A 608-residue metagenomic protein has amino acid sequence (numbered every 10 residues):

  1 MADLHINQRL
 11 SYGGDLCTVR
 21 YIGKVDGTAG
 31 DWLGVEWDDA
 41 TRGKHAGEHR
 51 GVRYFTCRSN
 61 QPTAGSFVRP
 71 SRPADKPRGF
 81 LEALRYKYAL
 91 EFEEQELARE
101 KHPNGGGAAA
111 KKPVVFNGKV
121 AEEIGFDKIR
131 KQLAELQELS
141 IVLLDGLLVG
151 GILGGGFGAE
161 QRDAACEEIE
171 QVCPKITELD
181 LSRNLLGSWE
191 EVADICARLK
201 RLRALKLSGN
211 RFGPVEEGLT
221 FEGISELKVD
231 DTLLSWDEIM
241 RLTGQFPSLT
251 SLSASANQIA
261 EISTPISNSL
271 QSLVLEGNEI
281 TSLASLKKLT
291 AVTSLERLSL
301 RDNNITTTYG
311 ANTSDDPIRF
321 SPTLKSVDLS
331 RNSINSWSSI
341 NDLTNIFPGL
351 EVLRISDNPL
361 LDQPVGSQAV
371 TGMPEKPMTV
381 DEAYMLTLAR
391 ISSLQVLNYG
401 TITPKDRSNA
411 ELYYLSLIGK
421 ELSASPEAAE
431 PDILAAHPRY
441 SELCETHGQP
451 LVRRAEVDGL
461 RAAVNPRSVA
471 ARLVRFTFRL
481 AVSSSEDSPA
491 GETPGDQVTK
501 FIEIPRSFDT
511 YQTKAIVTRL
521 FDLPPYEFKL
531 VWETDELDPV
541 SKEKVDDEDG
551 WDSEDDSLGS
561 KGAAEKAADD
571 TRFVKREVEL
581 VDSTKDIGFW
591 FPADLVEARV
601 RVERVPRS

Functional and structural regions predicted by a protein language model:
A2-L16: Short coil-to-beta transition motif at edge beta-strands of beta-rich domains
R9-S11, G34, R475-T477: Residue-level detector of beta-strand face positions
S11, D26-A29, T493: Short, solvent-exposed loop/turn segments that connect beta-strands within catalytic domains and beta-strand-rich
G13, E36-D38, D145: Residue-level recognition of conserved beta-strand edge/terminus positions
D15-V25: Short beta-strand-centered aromatic/proline hotspots
C17, L33, R53, V474 (+1 more regions): A broad, low-specificity signal marking well-ordered, structured residues that form hydrophobic/aromatic
G23-N60: Basic/aromatic-rich interaction segments and small domains that mediate binding to polyanionic partners
G65-S66, P70-T281, S285-S608: Long, contiguous C-terminal flanking segments immediately downstream of a protein's structured core
